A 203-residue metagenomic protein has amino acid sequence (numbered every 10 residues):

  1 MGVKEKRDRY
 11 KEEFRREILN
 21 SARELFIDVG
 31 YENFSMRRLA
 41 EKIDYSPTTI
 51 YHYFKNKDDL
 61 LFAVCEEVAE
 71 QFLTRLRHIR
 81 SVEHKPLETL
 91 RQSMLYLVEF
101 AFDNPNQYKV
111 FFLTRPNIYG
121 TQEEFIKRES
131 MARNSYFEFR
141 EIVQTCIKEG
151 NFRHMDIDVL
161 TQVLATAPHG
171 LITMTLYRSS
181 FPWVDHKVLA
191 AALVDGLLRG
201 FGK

Functional and structural regions predicted by a protein language model:
M1-E13, R77: N-terminal intrinsically disordered/low-complexity leader segments
F14, K57, V64, V68 (+8 more regions): Hydrophobic/aromatic residues within well-ordered alpha-helical segments
F14-R23, L39, V64-F72, L76 (+1 more regions): Generic hydrophobic, amphipathic alpha-helix propensity
E17, L25-D59, A63: Helix-turn-helix
A63, R77-Q107, L160-L164: Hydrophobic alpha-helical connector segments
R77, Q122-E149, D158-Q162, V188-A191 (+1 more regions): Amphipathic alpha-helical packing segments from all-alpha helical-bundle domains
D103-E123, T173-Y177: Amphipathic alpha-helical segments used for helix-helix packing
Y108-K109, I147-L193: Hydrophobic/aromatic-rich alpha-helical bundle segments in the mid-to-C-terminal region
